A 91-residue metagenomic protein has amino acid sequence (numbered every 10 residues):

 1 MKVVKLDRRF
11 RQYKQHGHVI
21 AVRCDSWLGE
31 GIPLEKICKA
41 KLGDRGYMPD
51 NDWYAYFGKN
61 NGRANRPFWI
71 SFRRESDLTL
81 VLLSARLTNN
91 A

Functional and structural regions predicted by a protein language model:
M1-R63: The feature represents the first ordered module of a protein
Y56-A91: Short, compact, well-ordered microdomains
